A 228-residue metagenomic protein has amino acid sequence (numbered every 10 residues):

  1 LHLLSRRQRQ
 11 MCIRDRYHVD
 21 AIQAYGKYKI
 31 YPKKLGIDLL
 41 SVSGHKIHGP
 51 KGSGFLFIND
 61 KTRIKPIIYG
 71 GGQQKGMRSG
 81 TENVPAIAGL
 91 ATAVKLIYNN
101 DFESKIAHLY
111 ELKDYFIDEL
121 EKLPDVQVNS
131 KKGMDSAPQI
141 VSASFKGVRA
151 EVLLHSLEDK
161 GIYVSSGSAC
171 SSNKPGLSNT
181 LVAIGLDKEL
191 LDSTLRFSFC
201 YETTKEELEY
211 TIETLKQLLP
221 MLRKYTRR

Functional and structural regions predicted by a protein language model:
L1-I13: Single conserved hydrophobic/aromatic residue that forms the stacking wall/gate of nucleotide- or nucleobase-binding
R7, R16-S43, H48: Conserved PLP phosphate-binding loop immediately N-terminal to the Schiff-base lysine helix in PLP-dependent enzymes
K34-T92: Active-site PLP attachment segment
P50, V84-I87, K113, I117 (+5 more regions): A general structural signal for well-ordered alpha-helical segments in protein cores
V94-D118, Q127-A137: Structural signature of PLP-dependent enzymes
I140-R196: Conserved C-terminal alpha-helix-loop-beta "cap" of PLP-dependent enzymes that closes/shapes the active-site mouth
S172, G176-R228: PLP-dependent enzyme catalytic core of the Aspartate aminotransferase-like
